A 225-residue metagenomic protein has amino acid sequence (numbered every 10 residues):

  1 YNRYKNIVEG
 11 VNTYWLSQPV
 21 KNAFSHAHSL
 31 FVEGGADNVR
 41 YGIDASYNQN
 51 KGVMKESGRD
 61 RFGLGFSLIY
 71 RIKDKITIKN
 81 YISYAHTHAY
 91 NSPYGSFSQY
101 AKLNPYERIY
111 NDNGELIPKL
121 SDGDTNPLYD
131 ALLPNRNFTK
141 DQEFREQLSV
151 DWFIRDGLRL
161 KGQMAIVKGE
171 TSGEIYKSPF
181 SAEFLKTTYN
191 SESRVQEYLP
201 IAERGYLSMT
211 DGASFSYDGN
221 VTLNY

Functional and structural regions predicted by a protein language model:
Y1-K55, Y94, P134, D151-F153: Residues embedded in well-ordered regular secondary structure
Y1-V11, G52-R59, G63, S67-R145 (+2 more regions): Surface-exposed loop/interface segments of Gram-negative outer-membrane beta-barrel transport/assembly proteins
S29, G157-M164: Beta-sheet entry/capping signal
G35-A36, Y70-D74, W152-L158: Outer-membrane beta-barrel strand-turn architecture
F144, V150-D151: Phosphate-interacting basic helix/loop segments used at nucleotide- and nucleic-acid interfaces
